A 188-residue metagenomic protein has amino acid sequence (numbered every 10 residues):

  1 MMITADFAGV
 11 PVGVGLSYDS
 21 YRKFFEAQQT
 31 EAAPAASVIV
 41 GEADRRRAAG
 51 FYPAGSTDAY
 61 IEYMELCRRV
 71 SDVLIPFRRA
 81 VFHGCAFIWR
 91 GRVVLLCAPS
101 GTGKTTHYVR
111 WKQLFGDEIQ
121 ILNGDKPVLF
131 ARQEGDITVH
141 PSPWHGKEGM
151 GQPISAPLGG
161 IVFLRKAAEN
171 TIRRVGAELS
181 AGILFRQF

Functional and structural regions predicted by a protein language model:
I3-K23, A35, A43, S56 (+4 more regions): Glycine-rich, often acidic-flanked micro-motifs that create phosphate/phosphodiester-binding or positioning elements
E31-R47: Interdomain "pre-motor" coupling segment immediately N-terminal to P-loop NTPase/helicase cores
A49-G55: Phosphate-centric recognition/catalysis
Y60-E62: Conserved AdoMet
E65-S71: Short Pro/Gly-enriched beta-strand edge/turn motifs at strand-loop
K104: Conserved lysine of the Walker
H107-Y108: Post-Walker A alpha-helix
